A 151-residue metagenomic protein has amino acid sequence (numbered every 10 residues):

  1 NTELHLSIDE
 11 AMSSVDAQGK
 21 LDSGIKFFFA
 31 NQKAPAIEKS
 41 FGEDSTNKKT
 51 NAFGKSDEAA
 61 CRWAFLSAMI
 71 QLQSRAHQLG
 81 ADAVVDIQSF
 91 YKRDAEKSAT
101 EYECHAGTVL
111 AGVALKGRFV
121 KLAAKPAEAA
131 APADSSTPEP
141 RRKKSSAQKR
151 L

Functional and structural regions predicted by a protein language model:
N1-L151: Polar low-complexity intrinsically disordered regions
